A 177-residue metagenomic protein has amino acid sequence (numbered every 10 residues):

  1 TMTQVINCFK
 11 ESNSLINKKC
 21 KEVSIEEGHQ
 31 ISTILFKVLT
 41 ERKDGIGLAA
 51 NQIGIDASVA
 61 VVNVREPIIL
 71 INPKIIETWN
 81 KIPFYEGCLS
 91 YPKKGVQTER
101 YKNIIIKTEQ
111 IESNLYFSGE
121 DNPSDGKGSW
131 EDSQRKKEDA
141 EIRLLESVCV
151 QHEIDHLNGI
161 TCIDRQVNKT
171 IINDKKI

Functional and structural regions predicted by a protein language model:
T1-I177: Positively charged
